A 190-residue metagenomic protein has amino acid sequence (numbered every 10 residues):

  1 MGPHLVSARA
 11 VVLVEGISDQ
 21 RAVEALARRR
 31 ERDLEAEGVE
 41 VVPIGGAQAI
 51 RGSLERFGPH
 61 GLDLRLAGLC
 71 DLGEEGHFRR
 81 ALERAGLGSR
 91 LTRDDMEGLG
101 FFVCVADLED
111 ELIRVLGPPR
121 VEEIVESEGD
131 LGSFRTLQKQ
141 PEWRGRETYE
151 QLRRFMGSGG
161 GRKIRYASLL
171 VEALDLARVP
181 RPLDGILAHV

Functional and structural regions predicted by a protein language model:
M1-V190: Acidic, divalent-metal-binding catalytic cores of TOPRIM and closely related two-metal-ion phosphodiester/pyrophosphate
